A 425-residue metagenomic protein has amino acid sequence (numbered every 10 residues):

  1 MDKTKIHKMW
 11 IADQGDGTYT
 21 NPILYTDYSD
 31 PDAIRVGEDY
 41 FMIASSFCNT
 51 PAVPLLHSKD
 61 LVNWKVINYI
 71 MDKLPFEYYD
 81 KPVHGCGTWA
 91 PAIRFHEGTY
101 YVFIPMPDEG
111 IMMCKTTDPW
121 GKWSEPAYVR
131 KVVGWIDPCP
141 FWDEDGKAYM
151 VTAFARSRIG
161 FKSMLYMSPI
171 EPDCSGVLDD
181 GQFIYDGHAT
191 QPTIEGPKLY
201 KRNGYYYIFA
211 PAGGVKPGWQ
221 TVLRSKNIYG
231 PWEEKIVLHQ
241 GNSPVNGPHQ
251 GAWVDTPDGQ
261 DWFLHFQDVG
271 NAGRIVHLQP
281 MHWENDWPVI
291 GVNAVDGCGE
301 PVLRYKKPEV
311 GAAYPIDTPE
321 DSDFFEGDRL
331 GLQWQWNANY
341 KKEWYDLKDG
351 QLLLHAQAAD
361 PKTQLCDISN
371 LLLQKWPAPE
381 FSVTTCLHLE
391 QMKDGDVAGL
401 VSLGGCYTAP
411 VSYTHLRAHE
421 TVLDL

Functional and structural regions predicted by a protein language model:
W10-I23, W64-Y79, T117-V132, P172-P192 (+1 more regions): Blade-edge beta-strand/turn elements of extracellular beta-propeller and related beta-sheet repeat scaffolds
I34-N49, L56, T88-P107, M113-C114 (+6 more regions): Hydrophobic core segments of beta-strands in well-ordered, beta-rich domains
A52, G110-M112, G160-Y166, P217-V222 (+1 more regions): Structural motif
S58, C114-T117, I170, S225-K226 (+1 more regions): Conserved Ser/Thr-centered positions that define the repeating blades of beta-propeller domains
E300-Q333: Extracellular carbohydrate-recognition regions
D346-Q364: Short carbohydrate-recognition loop motifs
K362-Y413: Secretory/extracellular carbohydrate-interaction modules and structurally similar beta-sandwich "look-alikes"
T414-T421: Conserved small/polar residues in nucleotide/adenosyl-binding loops
